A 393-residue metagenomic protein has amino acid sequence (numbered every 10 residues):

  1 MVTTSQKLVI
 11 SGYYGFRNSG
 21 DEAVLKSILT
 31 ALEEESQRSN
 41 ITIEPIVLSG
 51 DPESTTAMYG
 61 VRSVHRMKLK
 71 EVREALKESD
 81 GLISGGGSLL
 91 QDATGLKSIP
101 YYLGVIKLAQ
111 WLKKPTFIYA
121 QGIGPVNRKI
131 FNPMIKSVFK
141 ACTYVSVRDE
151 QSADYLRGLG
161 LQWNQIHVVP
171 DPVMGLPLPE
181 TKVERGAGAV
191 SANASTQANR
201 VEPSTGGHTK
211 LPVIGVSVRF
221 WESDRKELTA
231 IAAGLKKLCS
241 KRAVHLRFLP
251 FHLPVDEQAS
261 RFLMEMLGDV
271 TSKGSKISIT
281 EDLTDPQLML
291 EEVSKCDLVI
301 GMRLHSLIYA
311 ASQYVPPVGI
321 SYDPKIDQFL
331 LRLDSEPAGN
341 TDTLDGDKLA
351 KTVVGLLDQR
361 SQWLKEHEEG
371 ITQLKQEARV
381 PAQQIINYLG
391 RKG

Functional and structural regions predicted by a protein language model:
M1-G393: Active-site anion-handling motifs in enzyme catalytic cores
